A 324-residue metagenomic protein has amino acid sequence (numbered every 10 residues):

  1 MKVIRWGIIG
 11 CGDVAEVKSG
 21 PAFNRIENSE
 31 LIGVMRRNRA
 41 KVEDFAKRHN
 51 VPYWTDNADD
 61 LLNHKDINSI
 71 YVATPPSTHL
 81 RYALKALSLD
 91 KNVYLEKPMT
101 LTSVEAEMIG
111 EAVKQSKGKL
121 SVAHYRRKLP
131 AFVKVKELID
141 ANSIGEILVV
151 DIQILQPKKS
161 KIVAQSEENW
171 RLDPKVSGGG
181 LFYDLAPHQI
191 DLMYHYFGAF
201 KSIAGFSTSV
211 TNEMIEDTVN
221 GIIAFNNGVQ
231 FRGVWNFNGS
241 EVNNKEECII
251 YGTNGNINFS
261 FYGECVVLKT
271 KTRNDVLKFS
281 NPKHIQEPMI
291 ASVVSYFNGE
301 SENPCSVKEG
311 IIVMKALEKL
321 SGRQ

Functional and structural regions predicted by a protein language model:
M1-H49: N-terminal Rossmann-like dinucleotide-binding module
K2-V3, S29, S69-V72, N226 (+1 more regions): C-terminal helix-rich "cap/oligomerization" subdomain common to oxidoreductases
H49-A112: Beta-loop-alpha module in the N-terminal Rossmann-like domain of NAD(P)-dependent dehydrogenases, especially those
T55, L95, L120-V122, G233 (+1 more regions): Hydrophobic residues in well-ordered beta-strands that form the structural core
E107-Y125, E146-L148: Rossmann-fold dehydrogenase core element
R126-N212: Predominantly a Rossmann-like dinucleotide-binding segment in NAD(P)-dependent oxidoreductases
I190-G263, I290-E300: Contiguous beta-strand/loop segments that form the cofactor/metal-binding neighborhood of enzyme cores
K278-A291, C305: Active-site loop of classical SDR/Rossmann-like NAD(P)-dependent oxidoreductases, centered on the catalytic Tyr-X3-Lys
